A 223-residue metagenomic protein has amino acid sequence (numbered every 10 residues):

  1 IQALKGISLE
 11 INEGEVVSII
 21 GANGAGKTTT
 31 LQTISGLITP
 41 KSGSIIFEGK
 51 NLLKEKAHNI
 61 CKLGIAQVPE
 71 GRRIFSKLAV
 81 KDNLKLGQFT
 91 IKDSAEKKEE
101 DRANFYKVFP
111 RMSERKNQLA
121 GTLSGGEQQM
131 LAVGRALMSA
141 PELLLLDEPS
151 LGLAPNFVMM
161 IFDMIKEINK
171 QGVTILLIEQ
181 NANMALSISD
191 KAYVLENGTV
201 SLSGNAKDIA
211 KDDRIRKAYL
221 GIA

Functional and structural regions predicted by a protein language model:
I1-A223: Glycine-rich phosphate-binding loops of nucleotide-dependent enzymes
